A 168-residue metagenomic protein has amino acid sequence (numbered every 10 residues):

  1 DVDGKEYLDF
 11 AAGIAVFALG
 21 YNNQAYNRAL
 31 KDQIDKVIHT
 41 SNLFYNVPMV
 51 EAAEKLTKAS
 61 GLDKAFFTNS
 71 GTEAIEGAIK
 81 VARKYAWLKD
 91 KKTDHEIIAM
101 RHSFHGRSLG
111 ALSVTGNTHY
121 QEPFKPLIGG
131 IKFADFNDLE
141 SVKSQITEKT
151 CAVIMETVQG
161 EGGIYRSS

Functional and structural regions predicted by a protein language model:
V2-D3, K149: Residue-level recognition of short loop/turn positions
D3, A11, G71, R101-S103 (+1 more regions): Anionic group-transfer/hydrolysis microenvironments
K5-E6, I164: Residue-level signal for well-ordered, solvent-exposed loop/turn and beta-edge residues enriched in charged/polar side
E6-K92, E96: Glycine-rich loop-to-alpha-helix module at the N-terminal edge of alpha/beta enzyme cores
F17, A99, R107, E161-G162: Thr-Gly-centered strand-to-loop micro-motif
E54-A152: PLP-dependent aspartate aminotransferase-fold enzymes
V158-S168: Active-site core of PLP-dependent enzymes with the aminotransferase class I/II
